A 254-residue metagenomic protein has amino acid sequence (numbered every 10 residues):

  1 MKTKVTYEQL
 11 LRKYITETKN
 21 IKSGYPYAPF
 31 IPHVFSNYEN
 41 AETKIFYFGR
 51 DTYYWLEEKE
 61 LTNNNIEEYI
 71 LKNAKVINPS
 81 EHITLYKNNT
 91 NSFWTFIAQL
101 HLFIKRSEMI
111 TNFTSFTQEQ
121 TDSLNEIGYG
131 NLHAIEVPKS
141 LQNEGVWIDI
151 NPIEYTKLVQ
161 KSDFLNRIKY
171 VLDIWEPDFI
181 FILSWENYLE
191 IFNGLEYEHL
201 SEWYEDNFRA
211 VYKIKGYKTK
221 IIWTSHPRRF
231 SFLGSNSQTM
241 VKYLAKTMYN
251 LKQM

Functional and structural regions predicted by a protein language model:
K2-L10, I15-T18, I150-K169, N187-M254: C-terminal capping/extension of enzyme domains
K2-W175, W185: A polyanion-binding, active-site-adjacent surface
Y47, F181, I221-W223: Structural motif
D178: Short acidic/polar active-site loop segments enriched in Thr and Asp
